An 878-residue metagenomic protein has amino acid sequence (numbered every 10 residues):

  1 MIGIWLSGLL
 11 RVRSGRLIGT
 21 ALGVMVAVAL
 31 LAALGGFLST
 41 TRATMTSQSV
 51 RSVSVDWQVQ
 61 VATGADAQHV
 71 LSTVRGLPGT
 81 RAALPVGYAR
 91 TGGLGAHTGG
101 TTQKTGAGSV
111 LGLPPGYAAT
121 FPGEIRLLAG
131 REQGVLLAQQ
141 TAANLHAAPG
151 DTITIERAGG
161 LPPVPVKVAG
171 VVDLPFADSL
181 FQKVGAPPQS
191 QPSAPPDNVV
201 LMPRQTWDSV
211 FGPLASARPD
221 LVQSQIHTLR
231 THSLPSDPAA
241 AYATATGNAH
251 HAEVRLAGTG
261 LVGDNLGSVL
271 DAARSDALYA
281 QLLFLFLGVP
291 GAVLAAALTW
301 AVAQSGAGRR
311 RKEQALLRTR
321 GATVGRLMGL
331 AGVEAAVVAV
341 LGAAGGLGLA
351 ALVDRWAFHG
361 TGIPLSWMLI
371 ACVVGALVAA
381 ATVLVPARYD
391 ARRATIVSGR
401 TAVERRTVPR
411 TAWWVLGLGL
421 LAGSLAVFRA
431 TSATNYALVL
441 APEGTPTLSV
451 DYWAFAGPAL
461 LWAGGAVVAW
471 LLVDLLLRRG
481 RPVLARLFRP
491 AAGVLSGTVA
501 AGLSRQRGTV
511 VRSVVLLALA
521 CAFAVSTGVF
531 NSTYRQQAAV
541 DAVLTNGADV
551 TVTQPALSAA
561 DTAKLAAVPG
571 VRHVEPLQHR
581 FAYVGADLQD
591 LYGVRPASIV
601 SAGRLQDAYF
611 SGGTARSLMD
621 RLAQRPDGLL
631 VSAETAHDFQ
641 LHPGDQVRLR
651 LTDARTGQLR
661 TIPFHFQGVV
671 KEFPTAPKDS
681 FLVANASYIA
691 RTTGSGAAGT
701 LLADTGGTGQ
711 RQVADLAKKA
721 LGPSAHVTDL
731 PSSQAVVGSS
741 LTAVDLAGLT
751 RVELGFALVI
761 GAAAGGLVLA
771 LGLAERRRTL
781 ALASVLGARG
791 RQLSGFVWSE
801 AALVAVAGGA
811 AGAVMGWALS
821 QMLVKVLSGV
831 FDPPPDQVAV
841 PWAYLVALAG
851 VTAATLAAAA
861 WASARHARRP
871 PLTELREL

Functional and structural regions predicted by a protein language model:
M1-V293, S305-G308, A351, I363 (+9 more regions): Membrane transport/envelope proteins' first extracytoplasmic loop
I2-G23, A33, F211-P219, P235-A257 (+11 more regions): Alpha-helical transmembrane segments, especially those used as permease/efflux helices and single-pass anchors
R13, A297-V338, V403, A764-A805 (+1 more regions): Interfacial "coupling" helices/loops that link adjacent transmembrane helices in transporter permeases
G35-A43, A301-R309, A351, R355 (+12 more regions): Short helix-terminus and kink motifs of transmembrane alpha helices, predominantly at the cytoplasmic interface
V53, Q58-V70, T434-W453, G457-R621 (+1 more regions): Juxtamembrane segments of multi-pass membrane proteins
T73-V86, G321, T562-L577, P723-S724 (+1 more regions): Short acidic amphipathic segments
L347-L369, A430-W453, A813-G850, W861-T873: Short helix-loop junctions at transmembrane helix boundaries
V514, A698-L702, S724-G829, P833-V838 (+2 more regions): C-terminal transmembrane helical bundles of large multi-pass transporters and their helix-start/helix-kink determinants
